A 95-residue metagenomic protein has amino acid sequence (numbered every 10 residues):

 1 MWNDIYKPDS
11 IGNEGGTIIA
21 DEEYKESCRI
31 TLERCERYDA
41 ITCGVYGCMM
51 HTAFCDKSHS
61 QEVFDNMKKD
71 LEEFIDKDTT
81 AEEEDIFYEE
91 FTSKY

Functional and structural regions predicted by a protein language model:
M1-K25: Negatively charged, low-complexity tracts enriched in Asp/Glu with abundant Ser/Thr
T17-I30, E82-Y95: A cross-kingdom feature marking charged/low-complexity
D21-M50: Short aromatic-glycine-(Arg/Gly/Cys) micro-motifs in beta-strand/loop hairpins
D39-I41, V63, M67: Amphipathic alpha-helical interface surfaces
G44-V63: A short, exposed loop/beta-hairpin motif centered on an aromatic-Gly-Thr core
D56, T80-E83: Intrinsic-disorder/low-complexity, polar/charged segments
D65-A81: Short arginine-rich
